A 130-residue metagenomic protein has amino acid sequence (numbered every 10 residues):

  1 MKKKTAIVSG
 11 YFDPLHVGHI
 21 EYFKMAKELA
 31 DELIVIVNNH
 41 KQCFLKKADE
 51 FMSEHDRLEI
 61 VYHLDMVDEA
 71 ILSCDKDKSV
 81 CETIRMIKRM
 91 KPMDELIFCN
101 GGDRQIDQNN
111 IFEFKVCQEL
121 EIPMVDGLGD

Functional and structural regions predicted by a protein language model:
M1-D130: Nucleotidyltransferase catalytic core that binds NTPs
